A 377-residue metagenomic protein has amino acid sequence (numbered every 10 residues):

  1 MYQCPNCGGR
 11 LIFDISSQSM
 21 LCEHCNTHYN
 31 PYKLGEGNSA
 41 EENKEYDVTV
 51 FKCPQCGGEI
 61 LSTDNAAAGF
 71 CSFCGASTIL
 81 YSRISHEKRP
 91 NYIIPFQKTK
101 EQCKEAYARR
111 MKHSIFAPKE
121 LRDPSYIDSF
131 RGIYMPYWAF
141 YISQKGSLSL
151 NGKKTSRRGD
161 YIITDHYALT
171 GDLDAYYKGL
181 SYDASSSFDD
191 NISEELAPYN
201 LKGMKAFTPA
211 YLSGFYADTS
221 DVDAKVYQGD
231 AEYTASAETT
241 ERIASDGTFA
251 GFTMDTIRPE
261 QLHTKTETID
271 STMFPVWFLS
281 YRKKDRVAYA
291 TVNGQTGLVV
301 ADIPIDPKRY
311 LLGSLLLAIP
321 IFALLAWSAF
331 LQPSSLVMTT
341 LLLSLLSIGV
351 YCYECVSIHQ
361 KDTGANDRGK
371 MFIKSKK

Functional and structural regions predicted by a protein language model:
M1, S17-S19, Y46-V50, A68: Residues immediately within or flanking Cys/His clusters that coordinate Zn2+ in small zinc-binding modules
C4-C7, C22-C25, C53-C56, C71-C74: Short cysteine-rich clusters marking metal-coordination/redox-active sites
R10-I12, N30, L61, I79: Short functional micro-motifs and their immediate structural scaffolds
F13-M20, L61-G69: Short linker/helix segments within small regulatory modules
N26-K33, C74-S82: Short Cys/His-rich micro-motifs in 6-15 aa windows
K88-R286, P307-K308, L312, S335 (+1 more regions): Charged, low-complexity helical/coil segments in non-catalytic cytosolic or luminal regions
D270-I321, S344-H359: Extended hydrophobic
L331-S344: Hydrophobic alpha-helical transmembrane segments
